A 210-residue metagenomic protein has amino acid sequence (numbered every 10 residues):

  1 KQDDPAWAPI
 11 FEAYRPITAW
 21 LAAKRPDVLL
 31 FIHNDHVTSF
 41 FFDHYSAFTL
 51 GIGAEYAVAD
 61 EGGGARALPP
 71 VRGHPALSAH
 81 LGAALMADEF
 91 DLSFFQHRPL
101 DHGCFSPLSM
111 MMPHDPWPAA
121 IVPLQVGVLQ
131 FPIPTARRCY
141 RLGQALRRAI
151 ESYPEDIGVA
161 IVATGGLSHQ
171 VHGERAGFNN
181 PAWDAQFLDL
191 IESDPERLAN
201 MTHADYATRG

Functional and structural regions predicted by a protein language model:
K1-D27, S39-R141, S152, E174-G210: Flexible, D/E/H-enriched segments
D27-H33, L124, I157-G165: Beta-strand elements within well-structured catalytic alpha/beta cores of enzymes that handle phosphate/sulfate esters
D35-V37, L167-S168: Catalytic metal-binding/acid-base residues of hydrolase active sites
Q144-V159: Non-transmembrane, aqueous-exposed alpha-helical and coiled segments at domain scale
H169-G173: Secretory-pathway/luminal and periplasmic proteins that interact with or process carbohydrate-rich
